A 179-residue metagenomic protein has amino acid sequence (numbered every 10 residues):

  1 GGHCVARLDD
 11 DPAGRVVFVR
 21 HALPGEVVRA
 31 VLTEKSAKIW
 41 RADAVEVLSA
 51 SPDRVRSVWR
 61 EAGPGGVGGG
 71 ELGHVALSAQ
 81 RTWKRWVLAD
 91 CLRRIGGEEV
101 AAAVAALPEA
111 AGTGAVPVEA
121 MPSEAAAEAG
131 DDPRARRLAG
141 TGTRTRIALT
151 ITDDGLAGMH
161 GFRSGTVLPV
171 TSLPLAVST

Functional and structural regions predicted by a protein language model:
G1-T179: Accessory RNA-recognition modules of RNA-modification enzymes
